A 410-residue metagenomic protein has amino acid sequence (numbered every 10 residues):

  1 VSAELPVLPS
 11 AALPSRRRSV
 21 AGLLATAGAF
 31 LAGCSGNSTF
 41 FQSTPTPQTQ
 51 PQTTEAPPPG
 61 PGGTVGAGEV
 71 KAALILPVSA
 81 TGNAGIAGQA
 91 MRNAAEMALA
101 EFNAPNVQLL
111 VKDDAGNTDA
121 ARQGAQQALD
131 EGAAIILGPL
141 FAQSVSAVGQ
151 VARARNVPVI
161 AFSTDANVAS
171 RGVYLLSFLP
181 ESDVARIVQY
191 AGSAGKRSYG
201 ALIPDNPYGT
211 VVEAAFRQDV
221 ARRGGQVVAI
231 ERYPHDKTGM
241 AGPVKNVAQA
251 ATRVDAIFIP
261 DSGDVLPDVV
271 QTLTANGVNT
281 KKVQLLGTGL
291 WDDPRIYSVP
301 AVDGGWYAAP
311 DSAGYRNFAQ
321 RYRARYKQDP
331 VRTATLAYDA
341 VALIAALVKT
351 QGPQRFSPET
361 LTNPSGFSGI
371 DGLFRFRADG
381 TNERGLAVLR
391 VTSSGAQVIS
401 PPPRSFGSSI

Functional and structural regions predicted by a protein language model:
S2-L23, C34-I410: Extracytosolic ligand-binding ectodomains
L24-G28: Hydrophobic helical h-region of N-terminal Sec-dependent signal peptides in bacterial secretory/periplasmic proteins
